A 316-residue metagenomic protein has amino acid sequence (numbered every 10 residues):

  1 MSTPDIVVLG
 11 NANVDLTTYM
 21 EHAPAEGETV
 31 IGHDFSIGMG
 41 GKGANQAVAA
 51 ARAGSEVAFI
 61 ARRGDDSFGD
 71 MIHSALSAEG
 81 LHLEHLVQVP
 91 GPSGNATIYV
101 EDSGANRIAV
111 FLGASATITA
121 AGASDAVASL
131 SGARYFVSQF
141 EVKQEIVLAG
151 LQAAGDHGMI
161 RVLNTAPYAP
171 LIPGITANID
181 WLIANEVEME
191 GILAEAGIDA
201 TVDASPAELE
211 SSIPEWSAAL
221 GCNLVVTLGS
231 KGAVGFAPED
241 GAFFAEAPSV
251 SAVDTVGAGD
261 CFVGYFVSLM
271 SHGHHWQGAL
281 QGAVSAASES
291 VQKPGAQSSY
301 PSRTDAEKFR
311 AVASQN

Functional and structural regions predicted by a protein language model:
M1-I6, P170, A196-N316: Conserved phosphate-binding/catalytic region of the ribokinase-like
M1-R62, S67-A78, S251-V253, N316: Glycine-rich phosphate/adenosyl-contacting loop at the front of the ribokinase-like
A75-P90: A glycine-rich helix N-cap at a beta->alpha junction
G80, A116-A121, R161-P167: Short gly/ser/thr-rich secondary-structure transition/capping motifs
Q88-P90, I98-Y135, F140: Conserved phosphate-binding/catalytic loop of the ribokinase/pfkB sugar-kinase fold
A128-S129, I175, W216: Structural alpha-helical scaffold elements that stabilize or flank donor/cofactor-binding regions in carbohydrate
Y135-A207, K231-A233: Conserved beta-alpha-beta core of the PfkB/ribokinase-like small-molecule kinase fold
